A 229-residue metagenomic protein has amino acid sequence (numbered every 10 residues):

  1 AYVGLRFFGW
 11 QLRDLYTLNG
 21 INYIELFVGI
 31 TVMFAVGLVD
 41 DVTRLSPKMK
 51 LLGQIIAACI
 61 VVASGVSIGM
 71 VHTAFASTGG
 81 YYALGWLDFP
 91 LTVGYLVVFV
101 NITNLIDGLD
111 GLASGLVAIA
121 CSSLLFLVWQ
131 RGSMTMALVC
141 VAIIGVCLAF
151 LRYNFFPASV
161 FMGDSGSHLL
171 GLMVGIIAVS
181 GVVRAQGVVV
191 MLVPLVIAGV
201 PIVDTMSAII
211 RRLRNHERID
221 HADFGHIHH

Functional and structural regions predicted by a protein language model:
A1, R13, T17, R44-V97: Membrane-helix boundary/helix-loop-helix interface segments in multi-pass membrane proteins
A1-A35, A74, T92, L96 (+1 more regions): Alpha-helical transmembrane segments
M33-R44, F99-I106: Membrane-water interface regions at transmembrane-helix termini and the short interhelical loops of multi-pass membrane
D40, T78, Y82, N101 (+1 more regions): Juxtamembrane loop-helix boundary motifs flanking transmembrane segments in multi-pass membrane proteins
D40-L45, M49-K50, F155-V160: Short loop segments and helix-boundary regions at transmembrane helix junctions of multi-pass inner-membrane proteins
V42, L84, R212-R214: A short, structure-level motif marking secondary-structure boundaries and short turns
T43, I56, L109, G166 (+1 more regions): Active-site His/Glu-centered metal-binding helix of metallohydrolases
N104-S114: Polybasic, low-complexity association/targeting segments
